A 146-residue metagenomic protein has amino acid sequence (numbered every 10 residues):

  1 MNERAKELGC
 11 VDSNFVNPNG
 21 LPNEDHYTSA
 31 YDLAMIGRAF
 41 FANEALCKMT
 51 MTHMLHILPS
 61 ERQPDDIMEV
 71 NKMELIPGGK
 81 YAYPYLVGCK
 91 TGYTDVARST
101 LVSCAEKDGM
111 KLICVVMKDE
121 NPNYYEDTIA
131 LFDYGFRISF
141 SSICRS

Functional and structural regions predicted by a protein language model:
M1-A5: Serine-dependent protease modules
E7-N14, P22-S146: Domain-terminus/edge residues, biased toward the C-terminal soluble/receptor-binding domains of extracytoplasmic
N19: Short, histidine-centered active-site or binding-site loop motifs used for metal coordination, general acid-base
